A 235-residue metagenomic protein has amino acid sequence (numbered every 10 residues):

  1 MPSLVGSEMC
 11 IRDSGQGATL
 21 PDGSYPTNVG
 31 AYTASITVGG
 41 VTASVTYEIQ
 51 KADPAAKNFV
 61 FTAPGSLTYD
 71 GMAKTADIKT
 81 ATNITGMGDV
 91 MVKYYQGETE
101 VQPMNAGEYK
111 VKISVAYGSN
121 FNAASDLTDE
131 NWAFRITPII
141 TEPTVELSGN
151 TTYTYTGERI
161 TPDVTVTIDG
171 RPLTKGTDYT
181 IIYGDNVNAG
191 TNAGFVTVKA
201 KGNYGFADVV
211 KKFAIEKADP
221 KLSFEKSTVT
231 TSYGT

Functional and structural regions predicted by a protein language model:
M1-I11: Single conserved hydrophobic/aromatic residue that forms the stacking wall/gate of nucleotide- or nucleobase-binding
R12-T46, T85-N120, W132, R171-A207 (+1 more regions): Serine/threonine-rich, repeat-prone extracellular segments and beta-strand-based repeat modules of secreted/surface
G15-G17, K57-G71, Q96, P143-Y155 (+1 more regions): Short, solvent-exposed loop/edge segments of extracellular or virion-exposed proteins
G23-N28, S66-Y69, T99-N105, I136 (+4 more regions): Tandem-repeat/low-complexity and Cys-motif detector
S44-T46, N58, S66, T128-A133 (+4 more regions): Well-ordered beta-strand positions in beta-sheet-rich domains
E48-K57, R135-P143, I215-L222: Extracellular interdomain linker/stem segments of modular secreted and single-pass surface proteins
I49-K51, T62-A63, S125-P138: Structured interaction patches on ligand/partner-binding surfaces of diverse proteins
K74-T80, R159-T165, T235: A short beta-strand segment in extracellular, disulfide-stabilized domains
